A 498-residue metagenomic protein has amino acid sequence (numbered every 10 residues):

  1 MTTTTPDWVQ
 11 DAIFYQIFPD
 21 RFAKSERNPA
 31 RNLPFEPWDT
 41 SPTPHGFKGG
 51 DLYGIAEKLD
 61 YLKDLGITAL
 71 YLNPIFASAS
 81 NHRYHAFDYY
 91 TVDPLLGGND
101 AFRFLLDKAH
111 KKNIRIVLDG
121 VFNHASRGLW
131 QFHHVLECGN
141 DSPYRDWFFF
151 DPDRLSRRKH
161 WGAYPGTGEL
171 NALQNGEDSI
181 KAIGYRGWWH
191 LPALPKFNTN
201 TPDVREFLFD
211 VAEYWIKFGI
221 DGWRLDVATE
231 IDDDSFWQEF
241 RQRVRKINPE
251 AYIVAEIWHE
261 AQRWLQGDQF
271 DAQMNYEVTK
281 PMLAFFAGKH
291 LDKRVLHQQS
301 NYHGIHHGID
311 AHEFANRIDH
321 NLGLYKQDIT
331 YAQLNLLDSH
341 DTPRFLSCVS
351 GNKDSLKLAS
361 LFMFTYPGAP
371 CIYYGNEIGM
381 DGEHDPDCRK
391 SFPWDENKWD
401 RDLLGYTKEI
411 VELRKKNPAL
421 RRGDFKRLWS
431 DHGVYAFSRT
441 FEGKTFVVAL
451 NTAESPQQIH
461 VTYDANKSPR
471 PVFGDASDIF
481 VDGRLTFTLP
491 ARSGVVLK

Functional and structural regions predicted by a protein language model:
M1-L118, N123-A125, W130-D141, D146 (+2 more regions): N-terminal structural segment of carbohydrate-active enzymes
P6, A30-F35, N81-D93, N123-E177 (+4 more regions): Aromatic- and acidic-residue-enriched segments that line the glycan-binding/catalytic groove of carbohydrate-active
D20, G267-D268, A272, Y331-S339 (+2 more regions): Aromatic/acidic polysaccharide-binding cleft in carbohydrate-active enzymes
T40-L52, H85-G98, L191-V204, G222-I231 (+2 more regions): The substrate-binding groove and active-site-proximal loops of carbohydrate-active enzymes, especially glycoside
L106-K112, N123-H124, W130-N140, D210-V211 (+8 more regions): Active-site-proximal helices and loops of the catalytic beta/alpha 8
H133-H190, L194, G288, D292-I318: Core domains of carbohydrate- and sulfate-ester-processing enzymes
L428-T462: Carbohydrate-binding surface patches
V481-K498: C-terminal beta-strand-rich structural cap/linker in extracellular carbohydrate-active enzymes
